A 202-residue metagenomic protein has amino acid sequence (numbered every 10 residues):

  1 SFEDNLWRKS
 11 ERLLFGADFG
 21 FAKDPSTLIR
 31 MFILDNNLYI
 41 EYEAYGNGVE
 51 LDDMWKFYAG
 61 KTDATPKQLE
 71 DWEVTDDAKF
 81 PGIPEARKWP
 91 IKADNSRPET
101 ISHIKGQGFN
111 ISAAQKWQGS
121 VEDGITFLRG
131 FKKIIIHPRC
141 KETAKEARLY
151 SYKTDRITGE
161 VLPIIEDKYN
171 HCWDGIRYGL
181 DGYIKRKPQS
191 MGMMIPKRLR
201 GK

Functional and structural regions predicted by a protein language model:
S1-A17: ATPase catalytic-site recognition across NTP-hydrolyzing enzymes
L14-S26: Short acidic, Gly/Ser-rich segments with clustered Asp/Glu that frequently serve as metal-coordination loops in enzyme
G16, A144, K168-C172: Alpha-helical architecture
F21, I33, L180, I184: Hydrophobic/aromatic-lined pockets within catalytic cores
P25-L28, R177: Short hydrophobic/aromatic beta-strand or adjacent loop that forms the aromatic wall/cage of a ligand/substrate-binding
I29-I165, R186-K187, M193-M194, R198-K202: Mg2+-dependent endonuclease catalytic cores in nucleic-acid-processing enzymes, primarily RNase H-like
D167-K187: Acidic, Mg2+-coordinating catalytic module of metal-dependent nucleases/exonucleases that use a two-metal-ion mechanism
